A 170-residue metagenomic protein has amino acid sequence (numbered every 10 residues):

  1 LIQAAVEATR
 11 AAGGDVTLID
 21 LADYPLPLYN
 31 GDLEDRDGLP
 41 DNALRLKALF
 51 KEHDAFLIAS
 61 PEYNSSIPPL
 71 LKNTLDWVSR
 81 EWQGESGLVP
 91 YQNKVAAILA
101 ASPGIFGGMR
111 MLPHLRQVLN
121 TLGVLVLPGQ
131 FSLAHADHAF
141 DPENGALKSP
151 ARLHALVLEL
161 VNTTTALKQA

Functional and structural regions predicted by a protein language model:
L1-G14: N-terminal beta1-alpha1 ligand-phosphate binding loop
L1-I2, N42, M111, L156: Hydrophobic alpha-helical membrane-association signature
A12-T17, V124: A generic structural motif
L21-G38, A139-E143: N-terminal beta-loop-helix "entrance" segment that forms/cooperates in small-molecule cofactor or anionic ligand
G38-L122: Helix-loop-strand module that forms the ligand-binding subsite of alpha/beta enzymes
L125-A170: Glycine-rich phosphate/pyrophosphate-binding loop and the adjoining helix
